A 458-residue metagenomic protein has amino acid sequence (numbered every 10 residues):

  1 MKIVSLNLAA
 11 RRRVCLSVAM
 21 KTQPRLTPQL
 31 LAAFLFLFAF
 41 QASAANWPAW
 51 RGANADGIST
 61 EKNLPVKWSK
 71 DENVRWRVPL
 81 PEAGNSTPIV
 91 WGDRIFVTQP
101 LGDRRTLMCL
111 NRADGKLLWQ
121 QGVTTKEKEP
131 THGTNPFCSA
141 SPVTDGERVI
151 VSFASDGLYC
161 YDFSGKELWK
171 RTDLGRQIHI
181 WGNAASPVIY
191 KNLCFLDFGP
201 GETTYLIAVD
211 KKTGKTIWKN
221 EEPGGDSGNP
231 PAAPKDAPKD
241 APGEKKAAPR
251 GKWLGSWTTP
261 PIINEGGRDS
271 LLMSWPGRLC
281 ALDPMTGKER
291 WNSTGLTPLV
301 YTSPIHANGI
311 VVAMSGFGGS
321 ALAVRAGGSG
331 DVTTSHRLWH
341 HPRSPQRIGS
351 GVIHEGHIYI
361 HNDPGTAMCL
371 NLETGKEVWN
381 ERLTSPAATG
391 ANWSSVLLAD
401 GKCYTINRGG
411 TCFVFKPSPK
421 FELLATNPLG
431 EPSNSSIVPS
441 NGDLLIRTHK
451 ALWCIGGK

Functional and structural regions predicted by a protein language model:
I3-L31: Bacterial N-terminal signal peptides that target proteins for export
A9, A19, F38-A44: Prokaryotic Sec-type signal peptides and long signal-anchor helices with extended Leu/Ile/Val-rich h-regions
Q29-Q41: Bacterial N-terminal signal peptides
A42-K458: Noncatalytic, solvent-exposed loop/strand surfaces of beta-propeller-type extracellular/periplasmic domains
